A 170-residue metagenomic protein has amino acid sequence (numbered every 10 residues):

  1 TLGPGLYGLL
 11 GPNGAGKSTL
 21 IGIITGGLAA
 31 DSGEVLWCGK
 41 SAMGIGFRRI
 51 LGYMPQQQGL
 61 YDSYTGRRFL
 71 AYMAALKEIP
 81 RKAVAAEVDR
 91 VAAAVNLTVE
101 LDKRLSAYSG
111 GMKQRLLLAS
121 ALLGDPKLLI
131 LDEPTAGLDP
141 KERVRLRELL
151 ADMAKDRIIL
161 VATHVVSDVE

Functional and structural regions predicted by a protein language model:
P12-G16: Walker A (P-loop) phosphate-binding loop of ABC-type ATPase nucleotide-binding domains
T25, G33-F47: Conserved ABC transporter NBD signature motif
A71, A75, K82-E100: Conserved ABC ATPase "signature" region
R104-Y108: Conserved ABC ATPase signature
L118: Hydrophobic anchor residue at the start of the ABC signature
L129-D132, L138: Catalytic Walker B motif of ABC-type/P-loop ATPase nucleotide-binding domains
R143-K155: Helical segment within the ABC ATPase nucleotide-binding domain
